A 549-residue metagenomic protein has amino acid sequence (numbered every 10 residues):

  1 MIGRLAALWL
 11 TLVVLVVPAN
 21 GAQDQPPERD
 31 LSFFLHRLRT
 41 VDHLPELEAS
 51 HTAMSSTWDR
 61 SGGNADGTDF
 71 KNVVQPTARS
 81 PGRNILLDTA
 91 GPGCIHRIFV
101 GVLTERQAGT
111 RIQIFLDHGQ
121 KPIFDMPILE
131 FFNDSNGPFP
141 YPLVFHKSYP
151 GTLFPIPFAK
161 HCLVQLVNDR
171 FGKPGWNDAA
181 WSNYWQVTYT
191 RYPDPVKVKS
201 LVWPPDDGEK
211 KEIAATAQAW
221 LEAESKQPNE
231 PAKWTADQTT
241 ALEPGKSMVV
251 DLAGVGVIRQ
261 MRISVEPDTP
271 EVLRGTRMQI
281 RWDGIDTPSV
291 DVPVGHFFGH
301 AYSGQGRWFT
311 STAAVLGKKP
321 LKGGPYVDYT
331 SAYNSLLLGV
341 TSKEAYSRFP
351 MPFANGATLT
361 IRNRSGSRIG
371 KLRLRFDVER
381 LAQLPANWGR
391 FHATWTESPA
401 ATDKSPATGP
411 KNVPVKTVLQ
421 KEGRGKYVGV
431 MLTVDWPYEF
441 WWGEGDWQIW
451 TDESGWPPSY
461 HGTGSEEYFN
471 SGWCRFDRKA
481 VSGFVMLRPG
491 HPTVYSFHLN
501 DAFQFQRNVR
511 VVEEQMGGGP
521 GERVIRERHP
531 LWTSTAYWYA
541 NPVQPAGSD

Functional and structural regions predicted by a protein language model:
M1-L5: Positively charged n-region of N-terminal signal peptides that target proteins for export
A6-V17: Bacterial N-terminal signal peptides
P18-A22: Signal peptide processing junction and immediate N-terminal pro/mature segment of secreted/exported proteins
Q23-D549: Beta-strand-centric surfaces of beta-sandwich/beta-rich domains
